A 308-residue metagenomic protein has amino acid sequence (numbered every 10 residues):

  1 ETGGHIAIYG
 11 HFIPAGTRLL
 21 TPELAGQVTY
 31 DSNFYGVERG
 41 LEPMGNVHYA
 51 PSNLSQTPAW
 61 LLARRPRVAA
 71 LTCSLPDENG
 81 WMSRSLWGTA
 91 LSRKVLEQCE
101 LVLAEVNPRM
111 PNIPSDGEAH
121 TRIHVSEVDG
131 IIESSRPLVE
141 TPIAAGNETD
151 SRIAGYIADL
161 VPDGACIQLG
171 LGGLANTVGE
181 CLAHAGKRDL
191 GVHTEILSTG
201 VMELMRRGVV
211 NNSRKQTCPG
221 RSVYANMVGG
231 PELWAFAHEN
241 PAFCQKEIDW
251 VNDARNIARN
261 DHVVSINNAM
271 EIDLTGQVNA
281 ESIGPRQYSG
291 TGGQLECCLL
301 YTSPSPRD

Functional and structural regions predicted by a protein language model:
E1-N211, K215-F236, A242-Q245, T275 (+2 more regions): Metallocofactor- and cofactor-centric catalytic cores in central/energy metabolism, strongly enriched
W234-L300: ATP/pyrophosphate-binding catalytic subdomain of soluble kinases
Y301-D308: Conserved small/polar residues in nucleotide/adenosyl-binding loops
